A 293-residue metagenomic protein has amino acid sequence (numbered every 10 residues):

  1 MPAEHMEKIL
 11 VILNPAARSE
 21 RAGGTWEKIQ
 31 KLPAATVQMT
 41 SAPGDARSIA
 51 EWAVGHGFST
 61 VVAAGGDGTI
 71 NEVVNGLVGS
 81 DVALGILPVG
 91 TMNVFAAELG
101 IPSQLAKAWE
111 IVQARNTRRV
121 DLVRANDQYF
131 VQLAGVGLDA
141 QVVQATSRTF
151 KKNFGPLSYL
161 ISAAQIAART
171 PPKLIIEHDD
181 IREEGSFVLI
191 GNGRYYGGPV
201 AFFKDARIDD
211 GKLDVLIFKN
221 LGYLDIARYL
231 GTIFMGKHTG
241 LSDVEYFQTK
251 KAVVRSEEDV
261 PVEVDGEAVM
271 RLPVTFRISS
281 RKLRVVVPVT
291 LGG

Functional and structural regions predicted by a protein language model:
M1-V61, N71, G292: ATP/NTP phosphate-donor binding region
L10-L13, T40, G55, V78-A83 (+1 more regions): Catalytic core of DAGKc-family lipid kinases
V11, Q128-A134, E183-G191, Y196-G197 (+4 more regions): Short hydrophobic-aromatic micro-motifs
P15, A64-G66, V89, N192: Glycine-rich beta-strand-to-loop/alpha-helix junction loops that act as flexible
A46, D67, V188: Short conserved active-site loop signatures built around small residues
A145, P171, I175, E184-T249: Internal anion-binding site segments
D180-R182, I217-G293: ATP/nucleoside-binding phosphotransfer catalytic cores, i.e., glycine-rich phosphate-binding loops
